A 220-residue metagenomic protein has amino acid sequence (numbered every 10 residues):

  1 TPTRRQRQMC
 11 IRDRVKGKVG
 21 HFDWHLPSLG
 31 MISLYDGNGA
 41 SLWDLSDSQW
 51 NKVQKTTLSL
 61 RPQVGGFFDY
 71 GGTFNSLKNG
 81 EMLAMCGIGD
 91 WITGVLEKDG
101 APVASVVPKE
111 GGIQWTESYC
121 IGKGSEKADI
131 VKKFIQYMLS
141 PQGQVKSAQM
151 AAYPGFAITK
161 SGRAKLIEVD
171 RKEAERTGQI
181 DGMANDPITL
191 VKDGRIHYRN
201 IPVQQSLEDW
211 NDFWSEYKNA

Functional and structural regions predicted by a protein language model:
T1-I11: Single conserved hydrophobic/aromatic residue that forms the stacking wall/gate of nucleotide- or nucleobase-binding
R4, V15, G37-D44, G124-V131: Short helix-loop capping/hinge motifs at secondary-structure junctions, enriched in acidic/polar residues
R4-R5, H25-G39, T116-C120: Periplasmic solute-binding protein
G20-W24, S28, I32, S41-S105: Ligand-binding pocket segment of bilobal, Venus flytrap-like solute-binding proteins
L29-S33, Q54-L58, F74, K78 (+4 more regions): Non-transmembrane alpha-helical segments in soluble domains of secreted/periplasmic/extracellular proteins
N75, D186-A220: Conserved C-terminal helix/tail region of periplasmic/extracytoplasmic solute-binding proteins
A101-I113, G122-S125: Short beta-strand->loop
G122-V191: Mature extracytoplasmic/periplasmic domains
